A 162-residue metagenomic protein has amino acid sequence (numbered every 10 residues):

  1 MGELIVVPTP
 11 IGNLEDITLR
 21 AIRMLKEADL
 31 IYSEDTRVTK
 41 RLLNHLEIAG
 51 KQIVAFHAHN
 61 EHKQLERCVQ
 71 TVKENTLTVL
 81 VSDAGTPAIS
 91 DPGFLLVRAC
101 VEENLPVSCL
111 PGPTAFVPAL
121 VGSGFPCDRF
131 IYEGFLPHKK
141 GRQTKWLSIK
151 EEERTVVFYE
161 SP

Functional and structural regions predicted by a protein language model:
M1-A58: Glycine-rich, flexible N-terminal cofactor/catalytic loop recognition
G2-E3, T114-P162: Beta-strand/loop-alpha-helix module characteristic of Rossmann-like adenine-cofactor folds
I11-G12, D83-P87, P162: Short glycine-rich anion-binding loops that position phosphate/pyrophosphate groups of nucleotides and phosphorylated
L25-I31, N104-V107, T155-V156: Short active-site oxyanion
S33, D91, Y159-E160: Short beta-strand scaffold positions
V54-K63, F135-K139: Conserved helicase motor
A58-K73, P92: Short phosphate-binding loop-to-helix
K73-Y132: Short glycine-cluster motifs
